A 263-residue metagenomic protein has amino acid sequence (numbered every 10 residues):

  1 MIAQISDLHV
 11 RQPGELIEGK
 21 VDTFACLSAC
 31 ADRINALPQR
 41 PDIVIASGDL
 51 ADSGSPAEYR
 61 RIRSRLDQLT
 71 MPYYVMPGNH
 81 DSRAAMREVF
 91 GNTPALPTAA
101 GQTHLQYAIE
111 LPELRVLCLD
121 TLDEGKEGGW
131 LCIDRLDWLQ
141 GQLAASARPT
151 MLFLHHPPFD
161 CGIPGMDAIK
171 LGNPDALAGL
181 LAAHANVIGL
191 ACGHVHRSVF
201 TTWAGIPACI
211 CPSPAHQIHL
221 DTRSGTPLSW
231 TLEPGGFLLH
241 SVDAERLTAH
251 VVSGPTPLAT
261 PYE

Functional and structural regions predicted by a protein language model:
M1-Q12, E113-D123, M151-F153, I206-P212 (+1 more regions): Active-site-proximal beta-strand elements of phosphoester/diester hydrolases
M1-R61, H104, C161: N-terminal active-site segment of His-dependent metallophosphoesterases
R11-P13, D52-A57, N79-R87, E124-E127 (+3 more regions): Active-site environment of divalent metal-dependent phosphoester hydrolases
L16-V21, I163-K170, S224-T226: Short glycine-enriched, charge-decorated loop/helix-capping segments at active-site entrances that position
A29-I43, G128-C209, T231, L238-L239 (+3 more regions): His/acidic metal-ligating clusters that form di-metal
G48, P77-N79, T121, L154-H156 (+1 more regions): A cross-domain feature marking catalytic cores of carbohydrate-active enzymes and several ubiquitous metabolic/repair
S55-Q140, A176, A182-A183, A204 (+4 more regions): Extended active-site neighborhood of metal-dependent phosphoesterases/phosphodiesterases
